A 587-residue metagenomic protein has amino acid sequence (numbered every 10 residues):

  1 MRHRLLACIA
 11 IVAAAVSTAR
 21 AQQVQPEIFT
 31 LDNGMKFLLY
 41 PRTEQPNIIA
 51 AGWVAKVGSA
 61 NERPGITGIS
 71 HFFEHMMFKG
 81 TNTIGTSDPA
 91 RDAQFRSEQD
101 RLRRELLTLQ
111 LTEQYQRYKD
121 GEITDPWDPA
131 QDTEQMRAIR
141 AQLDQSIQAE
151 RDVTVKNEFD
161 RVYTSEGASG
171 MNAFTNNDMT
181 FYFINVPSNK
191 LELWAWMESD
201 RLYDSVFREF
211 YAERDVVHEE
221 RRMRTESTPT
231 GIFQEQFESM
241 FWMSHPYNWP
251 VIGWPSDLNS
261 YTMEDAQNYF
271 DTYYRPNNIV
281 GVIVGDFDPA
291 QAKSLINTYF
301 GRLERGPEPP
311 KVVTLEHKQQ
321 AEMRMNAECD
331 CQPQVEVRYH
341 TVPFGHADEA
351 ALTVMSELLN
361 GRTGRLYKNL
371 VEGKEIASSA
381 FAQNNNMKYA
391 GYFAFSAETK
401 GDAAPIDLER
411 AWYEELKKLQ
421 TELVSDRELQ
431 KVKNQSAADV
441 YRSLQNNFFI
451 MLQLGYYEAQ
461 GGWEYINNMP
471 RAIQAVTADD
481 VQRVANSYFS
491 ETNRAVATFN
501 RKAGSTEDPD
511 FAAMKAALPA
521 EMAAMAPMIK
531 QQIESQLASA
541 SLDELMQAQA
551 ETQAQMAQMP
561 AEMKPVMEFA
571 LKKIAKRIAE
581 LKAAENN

Functional and structural regions predicted by a protein language model:
M1-A7: Bacterial N-terminal signal peptides that target proteins for export
I9, A14, T18-L39, V282 (+4 more regions): Proteolytic maturation boundary segments
L38-R42, A168-A173, Q267-F270, E322-N326 (+1 more regions): Short beta-strand/turn micro-motifs at beta-sheet edges
Q45-E62, G68-S70, T86-D200, G231-S256 (+4 more regions): M16 family metallopeptidases and their MPP-like homologs
T67-K79: Active-site recognition of the HExxH zinc-binding catalytic motif
F207, R214-D215, R222, Q234 (+2 more regions): Non-catalytic, conformational "gating/processing" segments within enzyme and secreted inhibitor domains
E209, R214, R221, T228 (+6 more regions): Hydrophobic, small-residue-rich alpha-helical packing segments that form membrane-like cores
R222-R224, E238-S239, E308-R365, Y457 (+1 more regions): His/Glu-based metal-binding/catalytic segments typifying zinc-dependent metallopeptidases
